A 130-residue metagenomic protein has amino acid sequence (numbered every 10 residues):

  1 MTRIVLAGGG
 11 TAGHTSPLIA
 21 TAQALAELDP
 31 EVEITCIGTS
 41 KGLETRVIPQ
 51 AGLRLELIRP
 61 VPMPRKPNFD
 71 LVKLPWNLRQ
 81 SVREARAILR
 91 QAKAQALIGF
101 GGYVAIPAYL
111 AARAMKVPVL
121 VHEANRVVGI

Functional and structural regions predicted by a protein language model:
R3-T11, E31-E84: Conserved nucleotide-sugar phosphate-binding/catalytic loop shared by glycosyltransferases and other
T11-A12, G102-V104, R126-I130: Residue-level detector of alpha-helix initiation sites
H14-A26: Short amphipathic alpha-helix
A26-E31, A114-K116: Short helix-capping segments at alpha-helix termini
R54, A114-I130: Active-site-proximal region of nucleotide-activated glycan assembly enzymes, centered on histidine/acidic-rich loops
L57-V61, F100-G101, V121-N125: Short beta->alpha connector loops at strand-helix junctions that form conserved, small/polar/Pro-enriched
E84-L97, I106-L120: Glycosyltransferases and closely related glycan-assembly transferases that use nucleotide-activated donors
